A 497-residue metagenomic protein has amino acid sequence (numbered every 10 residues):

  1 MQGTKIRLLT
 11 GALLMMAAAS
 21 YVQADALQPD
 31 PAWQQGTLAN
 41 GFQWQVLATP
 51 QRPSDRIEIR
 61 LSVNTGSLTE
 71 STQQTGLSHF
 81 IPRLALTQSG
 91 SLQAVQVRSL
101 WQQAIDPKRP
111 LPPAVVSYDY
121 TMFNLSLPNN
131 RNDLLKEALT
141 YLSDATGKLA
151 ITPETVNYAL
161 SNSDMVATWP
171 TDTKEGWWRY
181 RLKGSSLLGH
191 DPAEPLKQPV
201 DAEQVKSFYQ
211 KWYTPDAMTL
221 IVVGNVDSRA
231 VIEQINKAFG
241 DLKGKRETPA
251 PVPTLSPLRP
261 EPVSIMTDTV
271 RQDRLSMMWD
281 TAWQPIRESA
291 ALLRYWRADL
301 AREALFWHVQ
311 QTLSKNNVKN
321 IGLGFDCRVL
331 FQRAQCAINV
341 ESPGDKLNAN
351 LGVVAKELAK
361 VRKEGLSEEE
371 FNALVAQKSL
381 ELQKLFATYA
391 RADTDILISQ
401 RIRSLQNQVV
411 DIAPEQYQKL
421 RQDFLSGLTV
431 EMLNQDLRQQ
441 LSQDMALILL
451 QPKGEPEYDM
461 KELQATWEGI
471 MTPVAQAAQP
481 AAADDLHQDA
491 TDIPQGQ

Functional and structural regions predicted by a protein language model:
M1-Q23: Gram-negative bacterial Sec-dependent N-terminal signal peptides
S20-L47, K206, T219-I221, D227-A282 (+7 more regions): Proteolytic maturation boundary segments
Q28-W33, A39-F42, R52-S62, T72-L77 (+11 more regions): Extracytoplasmic
V46, N64-S71, I81-S89, T121-N132 (+8 more regions): Second-shell loop/turn segments in exported
E58, Q74-P82, A94-Q102, Y120 (+17 more regions): Extracytoplasmic/secreted envelope proteins and their assembly/folding machinery, especially bacterial periplasmic
E58-S126, D172, L187-P192, E303-Q332: M16/MPP (pitrilysin/insulinase) zinc-metallopeptidase core fold and M16-derived inactive scaffolds
R98-F208, G352-K356, K363-I398: Acidic/histidine-enriched segments that form metal/cofactor-coordinating and catalytic pocket/exosite environments
A291-E368: Structured mid-domain segments that build the active-site/substrate or prosthetic-cofactor binding neighborhood
